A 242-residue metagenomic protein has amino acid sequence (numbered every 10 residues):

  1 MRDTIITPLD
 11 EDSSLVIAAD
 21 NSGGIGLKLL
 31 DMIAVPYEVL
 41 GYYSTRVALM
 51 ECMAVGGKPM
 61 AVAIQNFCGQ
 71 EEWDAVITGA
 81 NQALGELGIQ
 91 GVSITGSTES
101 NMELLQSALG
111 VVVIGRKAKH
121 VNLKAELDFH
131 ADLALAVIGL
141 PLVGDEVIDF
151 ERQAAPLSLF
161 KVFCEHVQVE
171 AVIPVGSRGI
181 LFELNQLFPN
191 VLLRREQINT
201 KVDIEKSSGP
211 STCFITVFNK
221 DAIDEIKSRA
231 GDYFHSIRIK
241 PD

Functional and structural regions predicted by a protein language model:
M1-V76, N81-L127, L133-G139: Glycine-rich phosphate/pyrophosphate-binding loop regions near the starts of catalytic domains
G23, L142, S177: Short, glycine/acidic-enriched loop or turn micro-motifs at the edges of active sites
D31, V35-R46, Q70, D74 (+4 more regions): Electropositive phosphate-/nucleotide-binding environments in soluble metabolic enzymes
C52, F160-F163, I226: Generic structural signal for hydrophobic
I77, A108-V111, P156-F160, V169 (+1 more regions): Hydrophobic, well-ordered secondary-structure segments
G79, A83-Q90, E165-D242: Glycine-/charge-enriched secondary-structure boundary and capping motifs
I94-E99, V147, V175-G176: Short, surface-exposed recognition loops or helix-turn segments adjacent to catalytic cores
R116-A171: Surface-exposed beta-loop interaction hotspot
